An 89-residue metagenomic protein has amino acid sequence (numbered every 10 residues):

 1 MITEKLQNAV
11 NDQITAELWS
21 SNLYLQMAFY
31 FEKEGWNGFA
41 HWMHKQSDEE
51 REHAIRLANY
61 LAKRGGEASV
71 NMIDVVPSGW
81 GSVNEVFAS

Functional and structural regions predicted by a protein language model:
M1-S89: Iron-associated oxidoreductase/ferritin-like identity signal
